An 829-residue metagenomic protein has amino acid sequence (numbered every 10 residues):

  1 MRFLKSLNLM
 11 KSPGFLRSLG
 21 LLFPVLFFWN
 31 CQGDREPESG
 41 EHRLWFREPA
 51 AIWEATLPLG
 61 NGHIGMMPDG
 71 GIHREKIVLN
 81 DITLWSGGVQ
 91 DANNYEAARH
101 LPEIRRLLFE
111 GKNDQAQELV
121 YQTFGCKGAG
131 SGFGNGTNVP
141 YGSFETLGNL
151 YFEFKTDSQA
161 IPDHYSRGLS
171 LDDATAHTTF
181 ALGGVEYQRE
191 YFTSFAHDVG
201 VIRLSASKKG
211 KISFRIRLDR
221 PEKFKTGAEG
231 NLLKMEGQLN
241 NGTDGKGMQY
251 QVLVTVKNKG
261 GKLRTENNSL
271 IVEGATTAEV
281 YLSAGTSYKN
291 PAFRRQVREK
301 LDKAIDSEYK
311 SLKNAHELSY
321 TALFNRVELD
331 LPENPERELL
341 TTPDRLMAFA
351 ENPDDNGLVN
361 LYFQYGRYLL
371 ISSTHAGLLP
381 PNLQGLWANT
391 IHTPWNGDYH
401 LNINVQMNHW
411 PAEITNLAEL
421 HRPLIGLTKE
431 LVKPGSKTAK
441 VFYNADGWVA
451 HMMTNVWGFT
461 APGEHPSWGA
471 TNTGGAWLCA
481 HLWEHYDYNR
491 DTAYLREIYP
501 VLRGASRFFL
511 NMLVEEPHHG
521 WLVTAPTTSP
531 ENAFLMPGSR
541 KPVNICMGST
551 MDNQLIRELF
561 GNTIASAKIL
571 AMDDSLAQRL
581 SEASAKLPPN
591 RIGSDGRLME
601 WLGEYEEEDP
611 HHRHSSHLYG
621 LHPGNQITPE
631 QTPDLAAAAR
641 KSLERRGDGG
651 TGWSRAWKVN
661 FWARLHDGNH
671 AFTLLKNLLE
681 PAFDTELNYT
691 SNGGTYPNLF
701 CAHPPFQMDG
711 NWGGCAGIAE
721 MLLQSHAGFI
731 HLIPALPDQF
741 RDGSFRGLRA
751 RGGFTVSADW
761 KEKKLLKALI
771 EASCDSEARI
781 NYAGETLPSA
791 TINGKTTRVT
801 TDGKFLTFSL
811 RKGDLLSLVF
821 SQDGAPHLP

Functional and structural regions predicted by a protein language model:
M1-E36: Bacterial Sec-dependent N-terminal signal peptides
R35-P466, T473, L482-Y486, R503-S506 (+10 more regions): Aromatic-residue-lined binding/catalytic grooves and analogous aromatic/hydrophobic interfacial grooves in multimeric
S207-G210, S372-G377, L417-A418, H485-R496 (+5 more regions): Secondary-structure transition/capping motifs at alpha-helix termini and the adjoining loop/turn into the next element
G377-G385, E497, V514-A525, M572-R579 (+1 more regions): Short, glycine/acidic-rich hinge or "gate" loops at secondary-structure transitions that mediate conformational
G385, N389, L522-T524, N532 (+2 more regions): C-terminal catalytic domain of Rieske-type non-heme iron oxygenases
N404, G474-H485, Y494-N511, S654-R655 (+2 more regions): Extended, hydrophobic alpha-helical segments in both membrane/secreted and soluble proteins
G504, F508-S566: Acidic/histidine-rich catalytic neighborhood
H703-S725, F729-Y782: C-terminal structured "cap/appendage" subdomains that terminate the fold
